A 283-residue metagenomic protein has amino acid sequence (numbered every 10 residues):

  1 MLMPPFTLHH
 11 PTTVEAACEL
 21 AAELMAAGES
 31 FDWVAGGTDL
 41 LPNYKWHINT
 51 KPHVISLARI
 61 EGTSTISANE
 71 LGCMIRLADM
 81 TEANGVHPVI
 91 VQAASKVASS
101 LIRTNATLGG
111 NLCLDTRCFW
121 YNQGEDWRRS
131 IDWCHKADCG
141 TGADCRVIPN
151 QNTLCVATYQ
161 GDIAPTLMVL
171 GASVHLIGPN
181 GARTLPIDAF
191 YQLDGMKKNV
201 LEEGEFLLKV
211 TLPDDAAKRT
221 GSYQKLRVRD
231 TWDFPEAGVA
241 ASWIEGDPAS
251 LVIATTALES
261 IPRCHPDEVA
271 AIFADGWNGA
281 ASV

Functional and structural regions predicted by a protein language model:
M1-V283: C-terminal structural segment of proteins
